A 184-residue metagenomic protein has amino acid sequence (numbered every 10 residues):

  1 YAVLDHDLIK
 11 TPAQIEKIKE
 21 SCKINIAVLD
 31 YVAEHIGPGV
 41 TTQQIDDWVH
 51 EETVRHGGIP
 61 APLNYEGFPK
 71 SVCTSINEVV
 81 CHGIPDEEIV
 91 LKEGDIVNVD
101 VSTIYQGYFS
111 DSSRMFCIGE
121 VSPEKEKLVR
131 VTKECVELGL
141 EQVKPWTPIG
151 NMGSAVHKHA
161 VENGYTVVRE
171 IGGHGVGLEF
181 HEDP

Functional and structural regions predicted by a protein language model:
Y1-P184: Active-site neighborhoods and metal-handling regions in enzymes and metal-associated proteins
